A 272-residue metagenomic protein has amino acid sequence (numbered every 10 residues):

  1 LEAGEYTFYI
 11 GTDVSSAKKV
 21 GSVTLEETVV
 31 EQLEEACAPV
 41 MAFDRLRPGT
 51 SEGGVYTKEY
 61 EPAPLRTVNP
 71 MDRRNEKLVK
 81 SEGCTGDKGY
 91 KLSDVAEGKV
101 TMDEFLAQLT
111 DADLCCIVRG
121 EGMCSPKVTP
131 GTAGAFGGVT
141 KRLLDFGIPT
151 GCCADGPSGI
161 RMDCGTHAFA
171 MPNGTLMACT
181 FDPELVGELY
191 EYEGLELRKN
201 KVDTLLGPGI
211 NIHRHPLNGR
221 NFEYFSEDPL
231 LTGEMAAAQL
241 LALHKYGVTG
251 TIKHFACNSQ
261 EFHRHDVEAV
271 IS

Functional and structural regions predicted by a protein language model:
L1-S16, L33-S272: Glycoside hydrolase catalytic-domain context in secreted enzymes
A17-G21: Extracellular and select intracellular beta-sandwich modules with Ser/Thr-enriched, small-residue motifs on
S22-L33, V40: Short beta-strand edge segments in extracellular beta-sheet folds
